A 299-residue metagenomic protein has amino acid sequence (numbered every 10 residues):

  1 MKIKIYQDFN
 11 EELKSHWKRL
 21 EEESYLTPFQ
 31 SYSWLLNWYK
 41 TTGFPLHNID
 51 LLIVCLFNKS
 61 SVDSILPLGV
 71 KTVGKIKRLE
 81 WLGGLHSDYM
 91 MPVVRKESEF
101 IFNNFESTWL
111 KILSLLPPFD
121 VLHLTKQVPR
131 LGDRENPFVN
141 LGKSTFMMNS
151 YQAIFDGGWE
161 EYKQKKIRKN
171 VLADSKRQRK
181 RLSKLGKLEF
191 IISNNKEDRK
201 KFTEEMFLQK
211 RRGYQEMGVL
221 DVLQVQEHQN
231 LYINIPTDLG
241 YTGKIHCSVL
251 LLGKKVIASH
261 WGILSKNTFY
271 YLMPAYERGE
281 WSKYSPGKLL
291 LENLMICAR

Functional and structural regions predicted by a protein language model:
K2-L79, Q127-S150, G158, Q164-K283: A conserved beta-strand-loop-helix scaffold within acyl/acetyltransferase catalytic domains
L35-T42, M90-S107: Aromatic/His-enriched, Gly/Pro-containing loop or helix-boundary segments that lie immediately adjacent to catalytic
L85-S87, M91-F100, P274-Y284: A short, internal acetyl-CoA/4′-phosphopantetheine-binding micro-motif in the GNAT/acyltransferase core
R95-E97, L124-P129: Structural motif
R95-I101, E160-I167: Short, polar/flexible loop-turn hinges at active-site or ligand-entry regions and domain interfaces
F100-K111, S282-M295: Conserved acetyl-CoA-binding loop-helix of GNAT-fold acetyltransferases
P117-K126, A298-R299: Conserved GNAT acetyl-CoA-binding A-motif
N234-T237, N293-R299: Short glycine/serine- and small hydrophobic-enriched flexible loop segments
